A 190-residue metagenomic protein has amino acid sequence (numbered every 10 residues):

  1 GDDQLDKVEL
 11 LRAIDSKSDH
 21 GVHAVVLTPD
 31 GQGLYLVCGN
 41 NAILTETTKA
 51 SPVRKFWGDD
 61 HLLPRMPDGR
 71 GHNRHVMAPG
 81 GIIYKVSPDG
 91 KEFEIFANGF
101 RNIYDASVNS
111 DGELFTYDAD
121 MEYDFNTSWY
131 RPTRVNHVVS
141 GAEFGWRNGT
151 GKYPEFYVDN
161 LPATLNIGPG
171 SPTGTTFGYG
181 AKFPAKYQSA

Functional and structural regions predicted by a protein language model:
G1-A190: Beta-propeller domains with acidic blade repeats across secreted/periplasmic ectodomains and cytosolic WD/CNH propellers
